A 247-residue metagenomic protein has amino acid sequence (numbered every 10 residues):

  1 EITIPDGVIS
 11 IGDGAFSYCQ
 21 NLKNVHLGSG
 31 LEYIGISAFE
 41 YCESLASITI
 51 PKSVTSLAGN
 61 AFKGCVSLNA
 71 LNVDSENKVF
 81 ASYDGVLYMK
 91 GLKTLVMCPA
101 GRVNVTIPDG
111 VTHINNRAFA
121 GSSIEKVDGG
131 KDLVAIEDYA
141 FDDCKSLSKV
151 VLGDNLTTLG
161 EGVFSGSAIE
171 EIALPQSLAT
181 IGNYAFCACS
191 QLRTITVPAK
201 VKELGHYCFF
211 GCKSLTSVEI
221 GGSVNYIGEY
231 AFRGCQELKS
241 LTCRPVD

Functional and structural regions predicted by a protein language model:
E1-S10, Q20-Y33, C42-S56, V66-V86 (+7 more regions): Structural signature of tandem-repeat unit edges
M89-L92: Short acidic-glycine loop/turn motifs at beta-strand connectors
